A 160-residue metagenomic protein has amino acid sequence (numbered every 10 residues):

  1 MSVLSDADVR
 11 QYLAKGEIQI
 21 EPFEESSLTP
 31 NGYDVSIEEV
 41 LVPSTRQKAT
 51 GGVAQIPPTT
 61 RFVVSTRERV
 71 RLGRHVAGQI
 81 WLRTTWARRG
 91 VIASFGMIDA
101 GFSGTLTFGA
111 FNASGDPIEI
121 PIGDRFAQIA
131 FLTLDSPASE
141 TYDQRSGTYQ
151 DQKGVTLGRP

Functional and structural regions predicted by a protein language model:
M1-P160: DUTPase catalytic domain/fold
